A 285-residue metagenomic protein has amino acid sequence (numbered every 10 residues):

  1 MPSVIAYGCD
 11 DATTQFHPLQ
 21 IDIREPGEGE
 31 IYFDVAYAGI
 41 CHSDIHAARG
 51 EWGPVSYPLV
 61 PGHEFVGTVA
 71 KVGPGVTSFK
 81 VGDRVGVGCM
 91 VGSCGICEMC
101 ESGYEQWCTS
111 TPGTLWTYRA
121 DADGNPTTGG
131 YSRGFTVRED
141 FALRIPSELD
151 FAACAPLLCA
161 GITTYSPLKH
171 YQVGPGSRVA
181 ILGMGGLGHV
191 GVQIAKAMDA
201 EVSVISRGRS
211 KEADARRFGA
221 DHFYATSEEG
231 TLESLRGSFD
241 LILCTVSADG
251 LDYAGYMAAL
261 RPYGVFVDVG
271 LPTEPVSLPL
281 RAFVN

Functional and structural regions predicted by a protein language model:
D22-A38, E51-E101, Q106, T127-T128 (+1 more regions): Glycine-rich beta-strand-centered segment in the early N-terminal region that forms part of a ligand/cofactor-binding
A70, S203, V267: Conserved beta-strand positions in the Rossmann-like core of class I SAM-dependent methyltransferases
R84, R178, G264-V265: Short glycine-centered segments of the SAM/dcSAM-binding site in methyltransferase folds
C94-L182: NAD(P)H dinucleotide-binding glycine-rich loop of Rossmann-like/cofactor-binding domains, especially the beta1-alpha1
A160, G183-L187, L271: Glycine-rich Rossmann-fold phosphate-binding loop(s) that bind the pyrophosphate of adenine dinucleotide cofactors
P175-M184, H189, K196-G255: Adenosine-nucleotide cofactor-binding segment
D249-N285: Glycine-rich phosphate-binding loop and adjacent beta-alpha segment of Rossmann(oid) nucleotide-cofactor-binding
